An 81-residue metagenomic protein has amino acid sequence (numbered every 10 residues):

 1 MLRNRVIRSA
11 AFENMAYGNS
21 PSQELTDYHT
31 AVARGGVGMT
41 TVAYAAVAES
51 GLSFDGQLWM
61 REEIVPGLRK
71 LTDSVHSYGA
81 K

Functional and structural regions predicted by a protein language model:
M1-K81: Flavin-dependent oxidoreductase catalytic cores
